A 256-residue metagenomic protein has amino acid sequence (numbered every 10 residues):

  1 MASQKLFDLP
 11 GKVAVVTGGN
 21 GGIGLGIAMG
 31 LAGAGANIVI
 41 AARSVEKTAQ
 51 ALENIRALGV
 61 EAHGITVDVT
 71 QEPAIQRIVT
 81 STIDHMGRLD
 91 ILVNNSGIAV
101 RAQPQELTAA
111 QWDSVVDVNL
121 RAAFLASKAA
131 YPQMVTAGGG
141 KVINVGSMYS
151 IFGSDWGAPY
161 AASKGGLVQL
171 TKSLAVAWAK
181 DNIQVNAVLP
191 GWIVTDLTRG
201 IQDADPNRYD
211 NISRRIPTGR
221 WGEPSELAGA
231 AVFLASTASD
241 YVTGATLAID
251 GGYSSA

Functional and structural regions predicted by a protein language model:
V13, N20-G22, S44: Conserved glycine-rich cofactor-binding loop
I75, Q103-P104, T108-V116, R208 (+1 more regions): Substrate-binding pocket helix/loop in short-chain dehydrogenase/reductase
M86, F124, G139, R220-I249 (+1 more regions): C-terminal substrate-recognition "lid" of short-chain dehydrogenase/reductases
V93, A179, Q184, V242-G244: Short, small/polar-rich loop/turn modules that mediate ligand/substrate recognition or access, typified
S127, S163, T171: Active-site helix of classical SDR
P132, V176-K180, D240: Alpha-helical segment proximal to the catalytic Tyr-Lys
S147: Residue(s) in the substrate-gating loop at a strand-loop-helix junction that position the organic substrate next
